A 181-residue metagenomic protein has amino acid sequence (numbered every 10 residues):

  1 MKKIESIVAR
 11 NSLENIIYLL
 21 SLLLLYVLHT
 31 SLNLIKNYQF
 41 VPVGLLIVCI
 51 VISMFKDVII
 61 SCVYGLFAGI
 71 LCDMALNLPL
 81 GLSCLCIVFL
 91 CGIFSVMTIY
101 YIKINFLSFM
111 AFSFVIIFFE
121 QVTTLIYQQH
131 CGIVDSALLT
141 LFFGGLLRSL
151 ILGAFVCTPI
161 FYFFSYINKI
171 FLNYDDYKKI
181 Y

Functional and structural regions predicted by a protein language model:
M1-Y181: Terminal, non-globular segments
